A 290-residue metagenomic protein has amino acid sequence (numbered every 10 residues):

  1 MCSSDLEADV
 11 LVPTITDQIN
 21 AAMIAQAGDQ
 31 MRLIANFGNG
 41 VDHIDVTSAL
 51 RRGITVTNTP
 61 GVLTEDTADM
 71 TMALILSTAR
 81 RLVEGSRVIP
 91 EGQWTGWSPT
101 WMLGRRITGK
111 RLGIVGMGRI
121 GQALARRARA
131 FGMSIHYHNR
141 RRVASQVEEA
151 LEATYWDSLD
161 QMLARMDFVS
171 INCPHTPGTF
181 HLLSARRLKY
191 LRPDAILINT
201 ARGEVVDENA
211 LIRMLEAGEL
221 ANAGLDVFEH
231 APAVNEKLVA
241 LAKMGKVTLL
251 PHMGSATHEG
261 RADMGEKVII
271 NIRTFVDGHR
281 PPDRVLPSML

Functional and structural regions predicted by a protein language model:
M1-S3: Short, small-residue-biased leader/transition segments that mark boundaries at the very start of proteins
I19-M23, R141-V239: Rossmann-like adenosine-cofactor binding region
F37-G38, I54-E65, A201: Short beta->alpha connector loops at strand-helix junctions that form conserved, small/polar/Pro-enriched
V56-T57, F180, D194-L290: Rossmann-like dinucleotide-binding domain for NAD(H)/NADP(H)
P60-R111, A123-R126, Y137-R140, S145: Phosphate-binding beta-alpha-beta segment of Rossmann-like dinucleotide-binding domains, i.e., the NAD(P)
G113-G116: Conserved N-terminal Rossmann-fold NAD(P)-binding element of oxidoreductases
I120: Hydrophobic/small residue at the entry helix of a nucleotide-binding pocket
